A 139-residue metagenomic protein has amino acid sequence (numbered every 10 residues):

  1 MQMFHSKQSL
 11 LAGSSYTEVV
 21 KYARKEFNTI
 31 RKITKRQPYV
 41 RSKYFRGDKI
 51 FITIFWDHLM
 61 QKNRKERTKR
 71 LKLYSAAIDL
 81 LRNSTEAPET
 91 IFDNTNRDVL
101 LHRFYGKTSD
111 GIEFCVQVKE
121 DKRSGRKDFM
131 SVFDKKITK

Functional and structural regions predicted by a protein language model:
M1-K139: Ribonuclease/tRNase effector modules and their secretory precursors
